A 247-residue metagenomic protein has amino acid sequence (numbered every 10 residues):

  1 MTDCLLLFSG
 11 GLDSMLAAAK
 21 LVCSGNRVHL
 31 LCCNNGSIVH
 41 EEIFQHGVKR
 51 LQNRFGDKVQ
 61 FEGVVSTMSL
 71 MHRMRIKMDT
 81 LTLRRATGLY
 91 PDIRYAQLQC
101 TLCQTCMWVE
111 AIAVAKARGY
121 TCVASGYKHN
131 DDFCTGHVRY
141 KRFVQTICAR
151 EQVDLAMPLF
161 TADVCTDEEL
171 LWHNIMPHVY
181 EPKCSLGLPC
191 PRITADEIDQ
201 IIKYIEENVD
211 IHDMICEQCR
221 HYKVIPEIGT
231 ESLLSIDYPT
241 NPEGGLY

Functional and structural regions predicted by a protein language model:
M1-Y247: Nucleotide-activated chemistry modules centered on ATP-dependent adenylation/adenylyltransferase
